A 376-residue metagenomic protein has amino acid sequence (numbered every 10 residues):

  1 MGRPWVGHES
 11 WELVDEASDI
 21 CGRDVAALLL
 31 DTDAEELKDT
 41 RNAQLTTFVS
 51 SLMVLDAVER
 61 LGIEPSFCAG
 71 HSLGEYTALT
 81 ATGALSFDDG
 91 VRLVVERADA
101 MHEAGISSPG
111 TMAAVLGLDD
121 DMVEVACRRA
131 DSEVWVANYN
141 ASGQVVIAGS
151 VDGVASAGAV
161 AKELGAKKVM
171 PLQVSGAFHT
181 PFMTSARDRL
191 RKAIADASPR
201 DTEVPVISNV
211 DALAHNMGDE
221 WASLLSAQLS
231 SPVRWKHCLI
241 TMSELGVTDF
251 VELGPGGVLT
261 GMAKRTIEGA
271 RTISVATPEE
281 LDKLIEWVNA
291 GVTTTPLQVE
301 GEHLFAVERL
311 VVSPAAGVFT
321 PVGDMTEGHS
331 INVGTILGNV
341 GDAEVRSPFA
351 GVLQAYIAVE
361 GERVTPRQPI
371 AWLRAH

Functional and structural regions predicted by a protein language model:
M1-V123, K168, L172, D249-P278: FabD-like malonyl-/acyl-CoA
S18-R23, D33, T82-S230: Alpha/beta catalytic cores of group-transfer enzymes, especially the acyltransferase/condensing modules of polyketide
E59, K162, I240-G246: Non-catalytic positions within long, well-ordered alpha-helices that form the structural scaffold/packing of enzyme
G74, T326-N339, E360-I370: Short, well-structured beta-strand-loop connectors
N138, P321-G323, N339, A355 (+2 more regions): A residue-level detector for short acidic-glycine micro-motifs
R271-T294: Short, flexible loop segments at boundaries between secondary-structure elements
P296-A355: Acidic, low-complexity mobile loops and tails
